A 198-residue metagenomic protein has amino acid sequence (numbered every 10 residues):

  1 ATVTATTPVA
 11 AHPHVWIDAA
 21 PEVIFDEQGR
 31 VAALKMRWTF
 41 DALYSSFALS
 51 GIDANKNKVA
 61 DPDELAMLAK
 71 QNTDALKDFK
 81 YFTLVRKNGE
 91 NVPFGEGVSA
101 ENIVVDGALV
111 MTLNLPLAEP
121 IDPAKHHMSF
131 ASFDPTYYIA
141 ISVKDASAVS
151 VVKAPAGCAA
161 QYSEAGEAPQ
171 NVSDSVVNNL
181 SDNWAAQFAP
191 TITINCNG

Functional and structural regions predicted by a protein language model:
A1-T2: Domain-scale selection of a single, long terminal region that carries the protein's primary operational module
A5-A11: Boundary at the C-terminal end of the N-terminal hydrophobic targeting segment
H12-F40, Y44: Early extracytoplasmic/domain-onset interaction patches
E22-V23, L84, S129: Residue-level detector of beta-strand face positions
A33, S46-S50, P123-S129: Short, hydrophobic/aromatic beta-strand segments
L43-E119: Structured domain cores in non-transmembrane regions
K87-G198: Mature, soluble, non-transmembrane domains
